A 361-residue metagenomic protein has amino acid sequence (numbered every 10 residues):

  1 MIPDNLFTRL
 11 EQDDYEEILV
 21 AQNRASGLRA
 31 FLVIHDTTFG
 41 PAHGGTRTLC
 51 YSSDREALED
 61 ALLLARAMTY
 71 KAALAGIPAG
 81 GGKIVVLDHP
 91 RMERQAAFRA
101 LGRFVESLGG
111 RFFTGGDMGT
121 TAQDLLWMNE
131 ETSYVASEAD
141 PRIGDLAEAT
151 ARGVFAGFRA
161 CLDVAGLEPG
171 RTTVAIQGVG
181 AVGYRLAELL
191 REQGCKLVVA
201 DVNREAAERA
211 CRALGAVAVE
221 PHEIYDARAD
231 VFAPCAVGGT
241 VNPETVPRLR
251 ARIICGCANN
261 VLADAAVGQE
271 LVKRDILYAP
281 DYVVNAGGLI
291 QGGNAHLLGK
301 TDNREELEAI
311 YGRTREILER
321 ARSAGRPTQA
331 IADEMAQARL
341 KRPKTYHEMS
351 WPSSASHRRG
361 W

Functional and structural regions predicted by a protein language model:
M1-D140: N-terminal ligand-binding/catalytic initiation module
S52-D60, M92-A96, A100, G119-Q123 (+15 more regions): Conserved active-site and cofactor/substrate-binding residues in soluble primary-metabolism enzymes
A72-I77, F112-G116, L167-T173, P221 (+2 more regions): Flexible, glycine/charged-enriched surface loops at secondary-structure junctions
F112, L197, A218, L277-Y278 (+1 more regions): Hydrophobic beta-strand scaffold residues
G144-V231: Glycine-rich phosphate/diphosphate-binding loop of Rossmann-like nucleotide-binding domains
L162, R252-W361: Adenosine-phosphate binding glycine-rich loop
R204-V284: Rossmann-like adenosine-cofactor binding region
